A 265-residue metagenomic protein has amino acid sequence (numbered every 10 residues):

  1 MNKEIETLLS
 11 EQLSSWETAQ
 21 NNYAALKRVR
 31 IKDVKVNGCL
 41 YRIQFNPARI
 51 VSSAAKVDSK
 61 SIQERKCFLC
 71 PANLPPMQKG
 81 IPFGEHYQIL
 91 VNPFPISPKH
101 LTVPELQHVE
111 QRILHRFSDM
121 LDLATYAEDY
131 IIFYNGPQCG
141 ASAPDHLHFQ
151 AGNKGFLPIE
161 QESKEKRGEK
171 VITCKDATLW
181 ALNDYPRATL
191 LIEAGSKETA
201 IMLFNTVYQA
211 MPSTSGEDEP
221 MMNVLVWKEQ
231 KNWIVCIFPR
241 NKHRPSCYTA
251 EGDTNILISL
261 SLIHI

Functional and structural regions predicted by a protein language model:
M1-K79: ATP/Mg2+-dependent ligation/transfer catalytic cores
Q63, P82-V91, S97, L101-L114: Active-site acidic/histidine clusters and adjacent loop/turn architecture that either coordinate catalytic ions
H100, P137-Q161: Histidine-centered divalent-metal-coordination microenvironment in nucleic-acid enzymes
L106-E128, F133-G136: Intrinsically disordered, low-complexity linker/loop segments enriched in Gly/Pro and charged/polar residues
Y130-A143, E217-K228: A short glycine-rich, hydrophobically flanked beta-strand micro-motif that places a catalytic Asp/Glu for divalent metal
G152-D176: Helical (often loop-to-helix) elements that flank the catalytic cores of nucleotide-handling enzymes
C174-K228: Active-site/ligand-binding surface loops and adjacent short beta/alpha elements that line catalytic pockets across
I263-I265: Conserved small/polar residues in nucleotide/adenosyl-binding loops
